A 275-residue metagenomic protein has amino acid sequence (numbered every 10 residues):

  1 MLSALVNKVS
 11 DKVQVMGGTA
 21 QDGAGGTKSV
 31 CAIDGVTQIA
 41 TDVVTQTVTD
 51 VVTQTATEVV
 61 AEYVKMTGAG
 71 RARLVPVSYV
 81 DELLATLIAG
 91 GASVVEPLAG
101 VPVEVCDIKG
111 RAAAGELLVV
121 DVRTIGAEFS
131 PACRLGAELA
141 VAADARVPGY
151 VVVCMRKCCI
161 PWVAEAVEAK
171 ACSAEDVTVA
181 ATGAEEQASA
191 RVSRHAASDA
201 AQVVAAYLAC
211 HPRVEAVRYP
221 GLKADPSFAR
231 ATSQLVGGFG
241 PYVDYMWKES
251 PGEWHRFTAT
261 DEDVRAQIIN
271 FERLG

Functional and structural regions predicted by a protein language model:
A4, K8, A197-V203, Q267-N270: Long, highly charged amphipathic alpha-helices
A4, V13, S29, A56-G70 (+2 more regions): N-terminal glycine-rich, Lys/His-bearing helix-loop that initiates the first secondary-structure elements of many
N7-I39: N-terminal intrinsically disordered, low-complexity tails
V36-T57: Long, intrinsically disordered low-complexity tandem-repeat segments
V59-P212, R218, A224: Conserved PLP-enzyme active-site core in the AAT-like
Q202-R256: Conserved small-domain helix->loop->beta segment predominantly found in fold-type I
P251-G275: Structured C-terminal cap/extension of enzyme domains
